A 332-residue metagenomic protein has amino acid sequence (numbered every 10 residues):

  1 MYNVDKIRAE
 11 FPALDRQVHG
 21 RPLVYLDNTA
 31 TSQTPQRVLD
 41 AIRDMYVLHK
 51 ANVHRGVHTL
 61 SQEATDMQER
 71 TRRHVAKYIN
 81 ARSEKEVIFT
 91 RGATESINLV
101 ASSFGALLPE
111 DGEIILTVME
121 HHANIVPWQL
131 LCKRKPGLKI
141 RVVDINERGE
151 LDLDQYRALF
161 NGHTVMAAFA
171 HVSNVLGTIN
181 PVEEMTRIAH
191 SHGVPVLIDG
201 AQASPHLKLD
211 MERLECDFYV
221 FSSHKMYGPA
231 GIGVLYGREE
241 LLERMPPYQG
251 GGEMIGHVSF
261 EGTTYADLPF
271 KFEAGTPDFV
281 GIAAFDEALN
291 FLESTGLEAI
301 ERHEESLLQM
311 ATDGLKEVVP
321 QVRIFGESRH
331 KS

Functional and structural regions predicted by a protein language model:
M1-S332: Pyridoxal 5′-phosphate
